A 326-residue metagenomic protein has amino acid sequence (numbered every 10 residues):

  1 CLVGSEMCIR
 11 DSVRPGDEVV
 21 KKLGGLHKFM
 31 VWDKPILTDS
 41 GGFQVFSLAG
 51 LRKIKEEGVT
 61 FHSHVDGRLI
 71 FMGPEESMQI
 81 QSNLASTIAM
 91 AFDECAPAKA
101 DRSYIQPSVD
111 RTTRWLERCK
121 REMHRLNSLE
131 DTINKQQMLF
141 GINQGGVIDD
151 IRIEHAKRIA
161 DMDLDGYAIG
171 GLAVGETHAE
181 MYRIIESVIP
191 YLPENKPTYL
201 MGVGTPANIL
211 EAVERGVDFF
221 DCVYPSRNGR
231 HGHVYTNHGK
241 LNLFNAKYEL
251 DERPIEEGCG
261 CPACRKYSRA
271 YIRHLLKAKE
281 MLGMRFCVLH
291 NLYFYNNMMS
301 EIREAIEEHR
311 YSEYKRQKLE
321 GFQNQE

Functional and structural regions predicted by a protein language model:
C1-I9: Single conserved hydrophobic/aromatic residue that forms the stacking wall/gate of nucleotide- or nucleobase-binding
G4, D39, Q81, G141 (+4 more regions): Conserved, mostly hydrophobic/aromatic
S5, M90-A91, A168, D221: Conserved beta-strand positions in the central sheet of alpha/beta enzyme cores
R10-K28, A212: Metabolite-binding pocket within alpha/beta catalytic cores that recognizes anionic/polar moieties
G24-E117, R121-R125, L139, N143-D149: Active-site beta->alpha loop and helix N-cap motifs at the rims of alpha/beta catalytic domains
D93-K99, E256-E326: C-terminal extensions of enzymes
Q106, G166-L172, M281-M284: Glycine- and acidic
T113, E122, L126-S128, N134-I255: Glycine-rich phosphate/ribose-binding loops and adjacent secondary-structure elements that form binding surfaces
